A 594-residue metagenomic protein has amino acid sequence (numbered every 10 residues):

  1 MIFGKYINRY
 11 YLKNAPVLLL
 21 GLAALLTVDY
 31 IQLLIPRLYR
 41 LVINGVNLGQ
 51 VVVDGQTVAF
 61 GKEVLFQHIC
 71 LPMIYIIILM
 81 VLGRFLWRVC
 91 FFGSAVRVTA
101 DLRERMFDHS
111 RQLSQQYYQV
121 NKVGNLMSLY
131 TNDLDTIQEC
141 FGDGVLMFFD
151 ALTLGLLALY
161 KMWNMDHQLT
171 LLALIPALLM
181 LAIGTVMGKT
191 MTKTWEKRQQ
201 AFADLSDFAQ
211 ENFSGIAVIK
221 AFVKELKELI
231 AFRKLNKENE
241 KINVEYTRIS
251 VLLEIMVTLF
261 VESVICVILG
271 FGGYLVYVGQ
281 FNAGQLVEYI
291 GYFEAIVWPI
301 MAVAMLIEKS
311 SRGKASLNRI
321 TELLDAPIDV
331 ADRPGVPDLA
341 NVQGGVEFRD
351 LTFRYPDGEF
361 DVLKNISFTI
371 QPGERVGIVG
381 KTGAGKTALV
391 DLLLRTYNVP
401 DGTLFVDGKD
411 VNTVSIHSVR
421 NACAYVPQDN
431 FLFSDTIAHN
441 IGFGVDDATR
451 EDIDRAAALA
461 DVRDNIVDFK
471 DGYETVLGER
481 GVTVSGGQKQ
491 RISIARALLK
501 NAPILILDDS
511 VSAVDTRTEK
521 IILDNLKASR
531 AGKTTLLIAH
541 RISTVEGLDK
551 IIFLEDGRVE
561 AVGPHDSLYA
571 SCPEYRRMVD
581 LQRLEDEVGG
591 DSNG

Functional and structural regions predicted by a protein language model:
M1-I35, N47-P72, L86-F91, A95 (+11 more regions): Membrane-integrated ABC transporters
I2, F91-F92, R111-G155: Juxtamembrane loop-to-helix connectors within ABC transporter transmembrane domains
L12-K13, Q115-Q116, N132-F141, V145 (+7 more regions): An intracellular "coupling" helix at the cytosolic face of ABC transporter transmembrane type-1 domains
K13, V17-Y30, I76, M80 (+2 more regions): Transmembrane helices of ABC transporter permease
P16-L41, I69, M73, R88-F92 (+5 more regions): Alpha-helical segments in transporter systems
M106, S110, I219, I320 (+1 more regions): Helix-loop junctions and hydrophobic alpha-helical segments within the transmembrane domains of large membrane
K161-I175, E245, I249-N318, L324: Helix-loop-helix
L339-G594: ABC-type nucleotide-binding domain
